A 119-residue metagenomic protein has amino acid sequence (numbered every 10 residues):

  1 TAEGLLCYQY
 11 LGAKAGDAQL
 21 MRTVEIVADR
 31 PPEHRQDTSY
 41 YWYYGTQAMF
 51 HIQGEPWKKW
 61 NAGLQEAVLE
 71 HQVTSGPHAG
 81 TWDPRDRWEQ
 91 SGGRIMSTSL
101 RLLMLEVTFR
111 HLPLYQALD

Functional and structural regions predicted by a protein language model:
T1-E25, D29-E66, V73-A117: An alpha-helical repeat/solenoid feature that recognizes helix-turn-helix modules
